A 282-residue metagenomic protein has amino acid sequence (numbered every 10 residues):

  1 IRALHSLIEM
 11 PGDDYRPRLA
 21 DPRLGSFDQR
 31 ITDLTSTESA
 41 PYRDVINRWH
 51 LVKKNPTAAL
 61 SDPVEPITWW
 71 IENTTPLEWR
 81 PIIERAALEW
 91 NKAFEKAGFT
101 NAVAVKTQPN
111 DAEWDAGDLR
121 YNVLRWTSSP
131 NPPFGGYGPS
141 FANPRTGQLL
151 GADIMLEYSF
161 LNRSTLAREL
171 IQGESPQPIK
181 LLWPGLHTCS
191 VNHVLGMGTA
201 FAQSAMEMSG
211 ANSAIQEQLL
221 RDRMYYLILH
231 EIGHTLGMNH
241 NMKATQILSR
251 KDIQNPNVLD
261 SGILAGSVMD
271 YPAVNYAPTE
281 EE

Functional and structural regions predicted by a protein language model:
I1-T75, A93, Q108-I215, M224: Auxiliary tRNA-acceptor-end handling modules of aminoacyl-tRNA synthetases
A40, N73, L77-R85, Q218-R223 (+2 more regions): Soluble non-cytosolic domains of exported or imported proteins
E65-I67, F99-A102, Q148, G266: Loop/turn elements at helix/coil->beta-strand transitions in domains of secreted/extracellular proteins
T74-A102: Zn2+-dependent metallopeptidase catalytic core
P76-W79, D111-W114, N131-P133, Y158-R163 (+3 more regions): Flexible loop/turn segments at secondary-structure boundaries
R85-N91, G147, Y226-N241: Active-site recognition of the HExxH zinc-binding catalytic motif
G98-V123, I247-I253: Beta-rich nucleic-acid/ligand-interaction surfaces
A214-L219, A244-E282: Conserved catalytic/binding loops enriched for acidic/polar residues
